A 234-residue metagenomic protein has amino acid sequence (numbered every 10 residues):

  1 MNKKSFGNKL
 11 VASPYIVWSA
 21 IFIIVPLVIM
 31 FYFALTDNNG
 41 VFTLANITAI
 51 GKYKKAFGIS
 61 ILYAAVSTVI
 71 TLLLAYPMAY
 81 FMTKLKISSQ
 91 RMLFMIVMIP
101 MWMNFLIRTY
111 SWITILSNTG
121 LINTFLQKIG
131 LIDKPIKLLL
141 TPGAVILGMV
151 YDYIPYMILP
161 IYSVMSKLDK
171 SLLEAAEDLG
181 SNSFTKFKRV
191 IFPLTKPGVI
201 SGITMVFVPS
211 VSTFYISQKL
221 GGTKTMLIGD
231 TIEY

Functional and structural regions predicted by a protein language model:
M1-I29, R91: N-terminal signal-anchor/first transmembrane alpha helix
M1-K3, K9, V66-M98, I113-T114 (+2 more regions): Transmembrane-helix boundary motif in ABC transporter permease subunits
K3-G7, L44-A56, F214-Y234: Interhelical loop and adjacent transmembrane-helix boundary motif in polytopic membrane transport permeases
P14-I23, V69, I99, Y151 (+3 more regions): Transmembrane alpha-helices
I24-Y32, L73-M78, L106-Y110, T119 (+5 more regions): Membrane-embedded alpha-helices of multi-pass transport/permease systems
M30, M157, G198-E233: Non-cytoplasmic
Y32-V69, P135, Y234: Periplasmic/extracellular loop-to-transmembrane helix junction in inner-membrane transport proteins
T109-V150, F184, L220-K224: Membrane-interfacial helix termini and adjacent extracytoplasmic/periplasmic loops of multi-pass transporters
